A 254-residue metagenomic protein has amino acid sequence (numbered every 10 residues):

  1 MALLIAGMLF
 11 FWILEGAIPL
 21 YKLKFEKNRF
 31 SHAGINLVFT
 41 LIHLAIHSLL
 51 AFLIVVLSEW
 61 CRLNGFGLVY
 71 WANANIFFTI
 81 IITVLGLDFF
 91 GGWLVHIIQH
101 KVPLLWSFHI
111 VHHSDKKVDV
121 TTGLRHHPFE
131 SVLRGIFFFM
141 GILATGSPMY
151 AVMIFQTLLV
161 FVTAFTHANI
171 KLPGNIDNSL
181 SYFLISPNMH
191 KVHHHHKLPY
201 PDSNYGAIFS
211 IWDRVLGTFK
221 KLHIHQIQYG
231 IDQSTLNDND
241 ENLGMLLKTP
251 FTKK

Functional and structural regions predicted by a protein language model:
M1-G7: Hydrophobic transmembrane alpha-helical segments in integral membrane proteins
L3, K27-L41: Loop-to-helix transition at the N-terminal end of transmembrane alpha-helices
M8-L20, L94-L104: Membrane-water interface of transmembrane alpha-helices
L14-H32: Membrane-interface helix-loop junction between the first two transmembrane segments
F25-S31, V69-A74, V111-H112, T235-D238: Helix-boundary and loop/linker segments of multi-pass membrane transporters
L41-I54, V69, I76-Y229: Membrane-embedded catalytic scaffold of the fatty acid hydroxylase/desaturase
E59-W71: Membrane-interface helix termini and inter-helical loops of multi-pass transporters
I227-K254: A membrane-cytosol interface segment of integral membrane proteins
